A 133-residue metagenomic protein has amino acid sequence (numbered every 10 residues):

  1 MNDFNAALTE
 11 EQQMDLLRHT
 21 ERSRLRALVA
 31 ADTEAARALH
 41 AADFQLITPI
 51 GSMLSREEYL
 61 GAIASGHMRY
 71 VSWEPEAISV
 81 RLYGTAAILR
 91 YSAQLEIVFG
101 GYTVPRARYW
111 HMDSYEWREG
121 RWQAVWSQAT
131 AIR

Functional and structural regions predicted by a protein language model:
M1-A38, D43-R133: A beta-strand edge to alpha-helix "cap/lid" segment located at domain peripheries
